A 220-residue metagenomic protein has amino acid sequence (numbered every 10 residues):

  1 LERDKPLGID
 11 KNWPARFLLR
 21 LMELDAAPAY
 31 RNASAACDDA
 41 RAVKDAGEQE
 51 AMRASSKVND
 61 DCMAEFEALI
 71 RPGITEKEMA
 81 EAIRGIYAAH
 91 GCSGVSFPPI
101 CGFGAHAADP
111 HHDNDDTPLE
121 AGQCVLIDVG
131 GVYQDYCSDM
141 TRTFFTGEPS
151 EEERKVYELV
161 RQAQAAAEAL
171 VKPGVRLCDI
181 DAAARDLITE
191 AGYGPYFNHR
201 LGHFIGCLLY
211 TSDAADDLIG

Functional and structural regions predicted by a protein language model:
L1-S212: Active-site neighborhoods and metal-handling regions in enzymes and metal-associated proteins
Y210-G220: Single conserved hydrophobic/aromatic residue that forms the stacking wall/gate of nucleotide- or nucleobase-binding
